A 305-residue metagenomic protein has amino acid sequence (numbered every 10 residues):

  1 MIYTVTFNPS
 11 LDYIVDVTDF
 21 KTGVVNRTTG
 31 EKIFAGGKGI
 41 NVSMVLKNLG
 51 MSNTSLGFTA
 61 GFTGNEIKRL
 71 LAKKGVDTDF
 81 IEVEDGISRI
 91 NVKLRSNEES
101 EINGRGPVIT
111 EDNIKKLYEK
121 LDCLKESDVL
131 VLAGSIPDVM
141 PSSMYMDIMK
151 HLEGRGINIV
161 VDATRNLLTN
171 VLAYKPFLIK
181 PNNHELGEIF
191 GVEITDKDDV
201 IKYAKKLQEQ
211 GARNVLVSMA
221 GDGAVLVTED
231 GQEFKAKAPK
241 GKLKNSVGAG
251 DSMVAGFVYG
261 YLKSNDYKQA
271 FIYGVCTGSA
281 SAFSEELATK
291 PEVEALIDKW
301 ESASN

Functional and structural regions predicted by a protein language model:
M1-G23: Positively charged, low-complexity intrinsically disordered leader regions
R27-I87: Substrate-binding N-lobe of the ribokinase-like
V83, L94-E126: Conserved phosphate-binding/catalytic loop of the ribokinase/pfkB sugar-kinase fold
I90-L94, A224-V227: Short beta-strand scaffold segments in enzyme catalytic cores
E101-N103, S127-G134, D162, K180-E185: Short beta-strands and strand-loop turn motifs
V108-T110, I136-M140, L167-T169, E188 (+2 more regions): Short, small-residue-enriched loops and turns at beta-alpha junctions that line or gate enzyme active sites
M146-D230: Conserved phosphate/ATP/ADP-binding segment of small-molecule kinases
H151, K197-N305: Conserved phosphate-binding/catalytic region of the ribokinase-like
